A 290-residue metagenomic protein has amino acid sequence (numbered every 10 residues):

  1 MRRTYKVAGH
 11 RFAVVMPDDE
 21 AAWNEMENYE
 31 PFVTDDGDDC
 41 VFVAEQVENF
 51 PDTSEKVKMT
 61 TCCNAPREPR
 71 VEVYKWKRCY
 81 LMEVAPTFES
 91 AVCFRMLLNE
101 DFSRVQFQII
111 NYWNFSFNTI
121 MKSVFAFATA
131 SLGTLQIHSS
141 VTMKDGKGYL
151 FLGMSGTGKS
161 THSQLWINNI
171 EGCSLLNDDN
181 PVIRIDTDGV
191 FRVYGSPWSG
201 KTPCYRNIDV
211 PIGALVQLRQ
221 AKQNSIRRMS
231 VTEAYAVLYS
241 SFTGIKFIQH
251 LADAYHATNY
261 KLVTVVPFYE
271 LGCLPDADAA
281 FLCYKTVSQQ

Functional and structural regions predicted by a protein language model:
M1-S155, L165-S174, V182-Q290: A noncatalytic interaction/capping subdomain that flanks phosphate/NTP-handling catalytic cores
G158: Conserved glycine(s) of the Walker
H162: Hydrophobic positions on the alpha1 helix immediately C-terminal to the Walker A/P-loop
